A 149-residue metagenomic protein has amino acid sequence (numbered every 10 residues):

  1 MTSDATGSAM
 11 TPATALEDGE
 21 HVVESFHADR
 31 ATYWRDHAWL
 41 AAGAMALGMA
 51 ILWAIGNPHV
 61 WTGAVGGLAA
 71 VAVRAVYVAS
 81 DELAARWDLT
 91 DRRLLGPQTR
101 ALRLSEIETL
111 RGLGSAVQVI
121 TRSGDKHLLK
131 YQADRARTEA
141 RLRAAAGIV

Functional and structural regions predicted by a protein language model:
M1-W53: N-terminal membrane-targeting/pre-transmembrane regions
H21, R122-V149: A membrane-cytosol interface segment of integral membrane proteins
F26-A28, D91, T121, Y131: Flexible glycine-/small-residue-rich
R30-L83: Alpha-helical transmembrane spans
H59, G96-P97, L129: Thr-Gly-centered strand-to-loop micro-motif
L68-T109: Conserved beta-hairpin
L94, V117-I120: Short polybasic amphipathic segments
G112-A116: Short, conserved beta-turn/loop elements at beta-strand boundaries and strand-helix junctions
